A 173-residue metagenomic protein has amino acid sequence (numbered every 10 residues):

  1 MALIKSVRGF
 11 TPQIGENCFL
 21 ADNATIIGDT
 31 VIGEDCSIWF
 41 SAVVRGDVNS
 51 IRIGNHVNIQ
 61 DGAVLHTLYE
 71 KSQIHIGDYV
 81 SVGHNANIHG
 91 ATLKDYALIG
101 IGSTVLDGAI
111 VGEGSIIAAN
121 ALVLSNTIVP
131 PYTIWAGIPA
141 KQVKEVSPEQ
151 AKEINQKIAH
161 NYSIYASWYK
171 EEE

Functional and structural regions predicted by a protein language model:
M1-S37, V43, W168-E171: Extended, small-residue-rich solenoid/repeat segments and analogous flexible loops that form exposed scaffolds
M1-T11, D47, I53-N55, D61-V64 (+3 more regions): Glycine-rich hexapeptide-repeat left-handed beta-helix
S81: Short proline/glycine- and basic residue-enriched helix-capping loop/turn segments at helix->loop/beta transitions
